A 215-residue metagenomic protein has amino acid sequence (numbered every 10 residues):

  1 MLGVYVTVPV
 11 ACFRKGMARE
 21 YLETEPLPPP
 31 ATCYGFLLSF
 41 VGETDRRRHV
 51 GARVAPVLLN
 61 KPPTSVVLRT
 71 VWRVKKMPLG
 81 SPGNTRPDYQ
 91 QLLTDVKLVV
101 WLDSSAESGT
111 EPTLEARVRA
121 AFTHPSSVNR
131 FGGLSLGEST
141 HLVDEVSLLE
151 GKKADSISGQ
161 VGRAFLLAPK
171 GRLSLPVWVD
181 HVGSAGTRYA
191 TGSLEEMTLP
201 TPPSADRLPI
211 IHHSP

Functional and structural regions predicted by a protein language model:
M1-A18: N-terminal, Lys/Arg- and Ser/Thr-rich interaction peptides
L2, V54, V96-L98: Generic beta-strand structural signal
Y5, A55-V57, W101: Residues in well-ordered beta-strands of folded domains
A11-F13, E43-T44, E107-G109: Primarily extracytoplasmic ectodomains and periplasmic/lumenal surface modules that are beta-strand-rich
C12, L22, V41, G83-P87: Sparse, context-dependent recognition of short Cys/His-centered cofactor- or disulfide-binding micro-motifs
M17-L79: Glycine/small-residue-rich interface belts in oligomeric ring/scaffold proteins and their assembly partners
L59-P215: Internal, well-folded beta-alpha domain core
